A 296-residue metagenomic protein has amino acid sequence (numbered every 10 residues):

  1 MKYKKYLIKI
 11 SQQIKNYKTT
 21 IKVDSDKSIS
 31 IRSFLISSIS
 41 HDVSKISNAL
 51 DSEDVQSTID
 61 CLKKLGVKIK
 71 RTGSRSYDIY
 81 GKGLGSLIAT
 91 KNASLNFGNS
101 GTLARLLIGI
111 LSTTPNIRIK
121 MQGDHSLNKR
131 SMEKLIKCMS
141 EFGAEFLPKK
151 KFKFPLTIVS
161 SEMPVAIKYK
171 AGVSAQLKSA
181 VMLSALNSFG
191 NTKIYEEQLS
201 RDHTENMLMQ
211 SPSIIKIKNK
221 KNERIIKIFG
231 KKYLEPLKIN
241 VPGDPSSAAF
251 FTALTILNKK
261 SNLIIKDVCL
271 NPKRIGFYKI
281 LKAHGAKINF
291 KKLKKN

Functional and structural regions predicted by a protein language model:
M1-N296: Structural preference for solvent-exposed beta-strand-turn elements and adjacent flexible terminal/loop segments within
